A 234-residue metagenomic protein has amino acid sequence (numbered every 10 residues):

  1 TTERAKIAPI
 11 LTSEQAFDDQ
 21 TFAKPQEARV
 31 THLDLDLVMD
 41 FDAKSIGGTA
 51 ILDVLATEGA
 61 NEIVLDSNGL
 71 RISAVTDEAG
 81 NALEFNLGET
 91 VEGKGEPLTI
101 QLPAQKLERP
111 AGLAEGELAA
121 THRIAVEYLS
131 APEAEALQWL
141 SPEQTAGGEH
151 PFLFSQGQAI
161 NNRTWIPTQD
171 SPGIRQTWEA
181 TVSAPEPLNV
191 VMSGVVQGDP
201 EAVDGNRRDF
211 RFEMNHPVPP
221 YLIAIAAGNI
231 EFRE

Functional and structural regions predicted by a protein language model:
T1-E234: Acidic/His-enriched low-complexity segments
